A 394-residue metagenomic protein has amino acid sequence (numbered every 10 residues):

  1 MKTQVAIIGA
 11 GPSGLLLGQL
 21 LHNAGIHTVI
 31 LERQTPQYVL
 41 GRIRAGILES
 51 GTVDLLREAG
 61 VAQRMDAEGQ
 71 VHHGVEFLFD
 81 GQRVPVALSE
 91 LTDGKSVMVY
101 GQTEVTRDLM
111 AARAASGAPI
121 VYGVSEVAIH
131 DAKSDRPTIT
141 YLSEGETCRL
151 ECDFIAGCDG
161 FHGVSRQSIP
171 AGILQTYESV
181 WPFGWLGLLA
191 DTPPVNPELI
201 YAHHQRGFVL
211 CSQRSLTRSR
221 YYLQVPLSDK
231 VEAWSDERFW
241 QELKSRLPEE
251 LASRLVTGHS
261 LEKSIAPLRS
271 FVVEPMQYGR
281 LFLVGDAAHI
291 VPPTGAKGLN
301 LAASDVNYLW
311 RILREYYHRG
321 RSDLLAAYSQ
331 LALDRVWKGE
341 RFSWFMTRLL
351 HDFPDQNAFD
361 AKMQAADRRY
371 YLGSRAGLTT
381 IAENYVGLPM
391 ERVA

Functional and structural regions predicted by a protein language model:
K2-V5: Extreme N-terminal starter segment of soluble prokaryotic enzymes
I8-N23, L109, S264-R341, F345: Conserved mid-domain beta->alpha element of the FAD-binding
H22-I43: Glycine-rich FAD pyrophosphate-binding loop
I30-L31, G157, A202, V284: Generic enzyme active-site microenvironment
Y38, D159-G160, V291: Glycine-rich, N-terminal phosphate-binding loop of Rossmann-like dinucleotide-binding domains
G41-A45, E49-S116, H130, E340: Active-site-adjacent segment of FAD-dependent monooxygenases/related oxidoreductases
A111, A118, V124-A128, A132-S264: Conserved FAD-binding catalytic core of PHBH/FMO-like flavoproteins
S253, A296, R311-A394: C-terminal helical "tail/cap" subdomain of flavin- and related membrane-associated enzymes
